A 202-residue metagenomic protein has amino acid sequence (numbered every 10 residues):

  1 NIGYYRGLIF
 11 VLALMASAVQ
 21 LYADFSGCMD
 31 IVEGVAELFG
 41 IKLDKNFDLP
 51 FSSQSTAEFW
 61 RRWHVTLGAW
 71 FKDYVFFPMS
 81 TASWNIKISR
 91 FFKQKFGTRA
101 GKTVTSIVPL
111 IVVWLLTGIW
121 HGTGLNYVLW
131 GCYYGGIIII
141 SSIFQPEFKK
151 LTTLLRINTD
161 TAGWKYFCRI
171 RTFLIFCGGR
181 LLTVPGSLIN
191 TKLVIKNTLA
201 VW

Functional and structural regions predicted by a protein language model:
N1-W202: Membrane-embedded transmembrane alpha-helical bundles that form the catalytic cores of multi-pass lipid-modifying
